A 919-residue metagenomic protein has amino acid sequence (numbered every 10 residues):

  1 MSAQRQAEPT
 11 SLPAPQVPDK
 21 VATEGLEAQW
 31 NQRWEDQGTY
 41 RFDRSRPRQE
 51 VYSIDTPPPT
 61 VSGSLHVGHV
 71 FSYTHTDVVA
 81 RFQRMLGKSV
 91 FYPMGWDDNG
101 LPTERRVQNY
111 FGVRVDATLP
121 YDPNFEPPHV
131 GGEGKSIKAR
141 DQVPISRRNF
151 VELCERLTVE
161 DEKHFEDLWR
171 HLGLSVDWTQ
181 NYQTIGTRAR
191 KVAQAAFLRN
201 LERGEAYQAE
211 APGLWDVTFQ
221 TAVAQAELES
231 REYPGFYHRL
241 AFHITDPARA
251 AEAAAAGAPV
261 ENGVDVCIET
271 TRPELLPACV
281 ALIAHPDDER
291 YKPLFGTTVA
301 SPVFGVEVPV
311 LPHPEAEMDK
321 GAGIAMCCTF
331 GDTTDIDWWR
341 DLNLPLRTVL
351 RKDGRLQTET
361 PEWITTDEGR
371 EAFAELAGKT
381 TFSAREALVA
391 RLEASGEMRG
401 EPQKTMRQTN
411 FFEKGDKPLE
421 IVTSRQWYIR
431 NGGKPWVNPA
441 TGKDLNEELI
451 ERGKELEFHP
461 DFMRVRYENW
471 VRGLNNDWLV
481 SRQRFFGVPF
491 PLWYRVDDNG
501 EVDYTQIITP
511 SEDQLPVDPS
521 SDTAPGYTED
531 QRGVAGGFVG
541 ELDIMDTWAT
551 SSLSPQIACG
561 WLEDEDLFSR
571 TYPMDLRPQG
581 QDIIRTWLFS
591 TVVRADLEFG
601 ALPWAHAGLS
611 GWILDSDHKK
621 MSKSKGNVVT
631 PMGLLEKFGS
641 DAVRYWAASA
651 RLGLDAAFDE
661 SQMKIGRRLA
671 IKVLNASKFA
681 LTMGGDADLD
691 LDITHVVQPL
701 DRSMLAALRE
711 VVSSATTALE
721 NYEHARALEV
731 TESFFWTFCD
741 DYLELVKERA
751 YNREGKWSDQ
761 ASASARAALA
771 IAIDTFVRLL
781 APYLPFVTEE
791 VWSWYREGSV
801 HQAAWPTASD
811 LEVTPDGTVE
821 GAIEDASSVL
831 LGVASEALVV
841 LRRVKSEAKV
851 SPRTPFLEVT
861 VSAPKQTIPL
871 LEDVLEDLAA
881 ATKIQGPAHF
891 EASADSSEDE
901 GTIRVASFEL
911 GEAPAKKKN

Functional and structural regions predicted by a protein language model:
S2-D287, C328-W363, S395-A440, R472-N475 (+5 more regions): N-terminal, positively charged nucleic-acid-binding surface of large information/translation enzymes
W34, T179, G186-Q220, E227-E229 (+3 more regions): Gly/Pro-rich turn-and-neighbor structural signature
D97, V217, V223-E229, Q506-I508 (+7 more regions): Acidic, turn-prone loop/beta-hairpin segments
D161-R170, V192, R484, R668-L681 (+3 more regions): Core structural elements
R231, T329-F330, W470, G536-D543 (+5 more regions): Conserved phosphate-binding loops in nucleotide/dinucleotide-binding enzymes
F295-K352, S862: Extracellular/luminal Protease-associated
P314-E317, P345-G354, Q483-F486, P491-D497 (+1 more regions): Alpha-helical recognition segments enriched in aromatics with Gly/Pro capping that present substrate-recognition
N410-G415, L419, I613-D617, M621-V697 (+1 more regions): Catalytic adenosine-cofactor/nucleotide-binding cores of aminoacyl-tRNA synthetases and other
